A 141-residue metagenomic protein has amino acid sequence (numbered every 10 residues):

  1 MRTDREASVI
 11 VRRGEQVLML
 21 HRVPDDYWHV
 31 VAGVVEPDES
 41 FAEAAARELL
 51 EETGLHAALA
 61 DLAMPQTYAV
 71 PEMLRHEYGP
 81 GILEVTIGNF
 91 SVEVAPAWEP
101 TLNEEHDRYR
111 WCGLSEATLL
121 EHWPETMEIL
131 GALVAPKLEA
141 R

Functional and structural regions predicted by a protein language model:
M1-V17, V34-P37, G88: Conserved N-terminal beta-strand and adjoining loop/helix that marks the start of the Nudix/MutT-like hydrolase domain
L20-H21: Catalytic-core environment of secreted peptidases
P24-D26: A conserved beta-turn-beta hairpin within the catalytic core of GNAT-like acetyltransferases that forms part
H29, E84, W111: Short aromatic/basic micro-patch
V30-Q66: The catalytic Nudix box helix
G54-A97: Active-site segment of metal-dependent pyrophosphate-handling enzymes, primarily the Nudix hydrolase catalytic core
N89-E93, E99-G131: NUDIX/MutT-family hydrolases
V134-R141: Generic C-terminal helix-cap and adjacent flexible tail
